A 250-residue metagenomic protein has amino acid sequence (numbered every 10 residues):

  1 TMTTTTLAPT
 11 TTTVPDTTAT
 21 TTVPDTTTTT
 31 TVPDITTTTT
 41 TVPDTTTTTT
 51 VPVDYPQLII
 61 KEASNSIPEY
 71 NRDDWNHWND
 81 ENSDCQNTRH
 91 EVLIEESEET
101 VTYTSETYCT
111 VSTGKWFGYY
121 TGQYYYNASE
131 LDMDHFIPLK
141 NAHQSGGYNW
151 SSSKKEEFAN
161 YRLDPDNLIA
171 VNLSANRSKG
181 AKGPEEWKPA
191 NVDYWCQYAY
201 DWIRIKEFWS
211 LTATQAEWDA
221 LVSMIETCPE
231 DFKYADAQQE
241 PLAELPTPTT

Functional and structural regions predicted by a protein language model:
T1-T50, T249-T250: Extracellular mucin-like PTS domains
M2, L7, A19, I35 (+5 more regions): Functionally constrained cores in energy, signaling, and assembly domains
D16, D25, D34, D44 (+11 more regions): Acidic-enriched, low-complexity/disordered segments with a strong bias for Aspartate over Glutamate
T29, T38, T48, W75 (+4 more regions): Intrinsically disordered, low-complexity regulatory segments enriched in acidic/serine/proline/glutamine/glycine
T47-Q86, H90, E217-D219, E226-T249: N-terminal module-boundary/linker segments of secreted carbohydrate-active enzymes
V51-V53, L58, D74-N76, S97-E99 (+4 more regions): Short amphipathic alpha-helical surface micro-motifs
S64-K140: Secreted/periplasmic proteins that engage bacterial cell-wall peptidoglycan
W116-T249: Domain-level detector of nuclease and nuclease-like folds in predominantly extracellular/periplasmic contexts
